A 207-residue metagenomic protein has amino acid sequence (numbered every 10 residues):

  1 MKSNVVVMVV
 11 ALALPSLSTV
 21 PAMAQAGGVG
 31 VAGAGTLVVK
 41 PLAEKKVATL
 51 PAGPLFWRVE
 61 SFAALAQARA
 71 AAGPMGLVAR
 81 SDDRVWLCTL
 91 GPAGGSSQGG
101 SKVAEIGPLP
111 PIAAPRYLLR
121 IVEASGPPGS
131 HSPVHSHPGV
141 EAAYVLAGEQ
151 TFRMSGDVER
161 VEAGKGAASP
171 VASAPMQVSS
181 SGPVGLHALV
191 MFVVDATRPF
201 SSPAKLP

Functional and structural regions predicted by a protein language model:
M1-N4: Positively charged n-region of N-terminal signal peptides that target proteins for export
V7-S18: Bacterial N-terminal signal peptides
A22-R116, S202-P207: A short, N-terminal "cap"/entry segment at the start of jelly-roll beta-barrel domains of the cupin/DSBH fold
S61-F62, A66, G126, S155-P175: Short acidic-glycine-tyrosine-enriched beta hairpin
S81-R84, T151, V171-P199: Ligand-binding loop in jelly-roll beta-barrel domains
A114-I121, L186: Extracytoplasmic
P115-L118, P127-Y144: A short beta-loop-beta micro-motif enriched in histidine and acidic residues
P138-G156: Glycine- and acidic-residue-biased ligand/ion/polar-headgroup-sensing regions
